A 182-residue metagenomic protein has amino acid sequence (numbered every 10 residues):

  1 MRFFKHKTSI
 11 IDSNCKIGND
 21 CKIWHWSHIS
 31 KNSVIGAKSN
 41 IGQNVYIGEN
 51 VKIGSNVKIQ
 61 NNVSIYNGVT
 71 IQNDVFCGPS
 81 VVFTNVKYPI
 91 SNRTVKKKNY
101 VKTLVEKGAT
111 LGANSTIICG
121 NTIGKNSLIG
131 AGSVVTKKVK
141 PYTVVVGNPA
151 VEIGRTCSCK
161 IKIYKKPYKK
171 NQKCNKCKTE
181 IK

Functional and structural regions predicted by a protein language model:
M1-F3, K182: Short, Lys/Arg-enriched, disordered terminal segments
F3-V146, A150-E152: Structural signal for interior beta-strand "rungs" in well-ordered beta-sheet cores of soluble enzyme domains
K87, C157, P167: Solvent-exposed, flexible loop/coil residues
E152, I161-Y164, K178-I181: Cys/His-rich microdomains that often coordinate metals
E152-R155, Q172: Cys/His-enriched microdomains
C157, C174-C177: Short cysteine-rich clusters marking metal-coordination/redox-active sites
K165-N171: Short linker/helix segments within small regulatory modules
